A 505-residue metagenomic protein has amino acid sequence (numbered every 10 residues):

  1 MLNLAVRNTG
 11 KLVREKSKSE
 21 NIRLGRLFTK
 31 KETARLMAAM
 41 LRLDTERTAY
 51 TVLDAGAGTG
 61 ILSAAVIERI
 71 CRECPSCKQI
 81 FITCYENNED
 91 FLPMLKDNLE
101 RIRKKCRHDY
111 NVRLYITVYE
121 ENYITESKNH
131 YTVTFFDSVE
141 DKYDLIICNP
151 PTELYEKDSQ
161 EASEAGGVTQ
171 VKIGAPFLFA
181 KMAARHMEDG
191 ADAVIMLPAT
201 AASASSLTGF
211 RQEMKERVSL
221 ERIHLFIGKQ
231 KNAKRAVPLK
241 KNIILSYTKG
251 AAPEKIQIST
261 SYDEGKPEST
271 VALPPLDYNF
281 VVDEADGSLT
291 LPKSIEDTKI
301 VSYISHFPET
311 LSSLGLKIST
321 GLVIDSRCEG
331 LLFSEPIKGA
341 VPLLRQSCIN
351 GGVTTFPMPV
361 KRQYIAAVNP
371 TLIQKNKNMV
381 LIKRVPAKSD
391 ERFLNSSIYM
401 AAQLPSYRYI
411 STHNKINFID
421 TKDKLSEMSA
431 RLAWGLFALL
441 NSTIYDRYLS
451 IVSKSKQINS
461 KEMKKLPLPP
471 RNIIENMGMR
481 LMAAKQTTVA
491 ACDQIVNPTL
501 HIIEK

Functional and structural regions predicted by a protein language model:
M1-K78, T83-I102, S127, S203 (+2 more regions): Class I S-adenosyl-L-methionine
R7, N149-T152, S442: Glycine-rich, acidic and aromatic/proline-enriched surface loops and short helix-turn segments that act as binding
I22-R23, L27-L36, A57-A64, Q79 (+3 more regions): Signature of N6-adenine DNA methyltransferases within the class I
E46-T48, E73-Q79, R107-L114, S138-D141 (+1 more regions): Short helix-terminating capping/connector loops at secondary-structure junctions
Y50, D144, M379: Conserved acidic residues
C71-R72, R107, Y131-D137, G228-R235 (+2 more regions): Catalytic micro-motifs at enzyme active sites that drive phosphoryl/nucleotidyl and oxygen chemistry
D97-F135: S-adenosyl-L-methionine
K299-A483, V489, D493-I502: Polybasic, glycine- and aromatic-enriched phosphate-binding surface used to engage nucleic acids
